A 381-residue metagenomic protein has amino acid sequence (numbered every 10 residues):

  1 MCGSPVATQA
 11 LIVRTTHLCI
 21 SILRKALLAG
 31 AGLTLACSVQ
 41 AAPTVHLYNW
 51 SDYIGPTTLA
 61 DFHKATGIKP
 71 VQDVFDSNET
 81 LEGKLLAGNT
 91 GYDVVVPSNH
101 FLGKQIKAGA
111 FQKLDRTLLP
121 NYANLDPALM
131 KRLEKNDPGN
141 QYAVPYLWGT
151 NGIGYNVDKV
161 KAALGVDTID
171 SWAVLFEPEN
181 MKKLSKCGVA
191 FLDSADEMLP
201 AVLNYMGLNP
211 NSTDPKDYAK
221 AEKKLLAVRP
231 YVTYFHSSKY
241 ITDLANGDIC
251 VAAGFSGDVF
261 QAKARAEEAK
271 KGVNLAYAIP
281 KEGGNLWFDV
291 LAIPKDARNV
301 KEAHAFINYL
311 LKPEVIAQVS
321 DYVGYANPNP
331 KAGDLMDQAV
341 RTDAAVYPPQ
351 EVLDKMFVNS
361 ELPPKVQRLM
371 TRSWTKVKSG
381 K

Functional and structural regions predicted by a protein language model:
A36-S38: N-terminal signal peptide c-region/cleavage motif recognized by signal peptidases
A41-Q105: Early extracytoplasmic/lumenal segment of secretory-pathway proteins
G88-P97, A110-F111, S185-C187, N246-G254: Alpha-to-beta junction loops
G103-T150, D167-F176: Hinge/lid segment of periplasmic solute-binding proteins
Q112-A123, A173, A269-N285, P294-A297: Short beta-strand->loop
A190-V202, M206-A276: Ligand-binding pocket segment of bilobal, Venus flytrap-like solute-binding proteins
T242, Q350-K381: Conserved C-terminal helix/tail region of periplasmic/extracytoplasmic solute-binding proteins
D289, P294-K355: Mature extracytoplasmic/periplasmic domains
